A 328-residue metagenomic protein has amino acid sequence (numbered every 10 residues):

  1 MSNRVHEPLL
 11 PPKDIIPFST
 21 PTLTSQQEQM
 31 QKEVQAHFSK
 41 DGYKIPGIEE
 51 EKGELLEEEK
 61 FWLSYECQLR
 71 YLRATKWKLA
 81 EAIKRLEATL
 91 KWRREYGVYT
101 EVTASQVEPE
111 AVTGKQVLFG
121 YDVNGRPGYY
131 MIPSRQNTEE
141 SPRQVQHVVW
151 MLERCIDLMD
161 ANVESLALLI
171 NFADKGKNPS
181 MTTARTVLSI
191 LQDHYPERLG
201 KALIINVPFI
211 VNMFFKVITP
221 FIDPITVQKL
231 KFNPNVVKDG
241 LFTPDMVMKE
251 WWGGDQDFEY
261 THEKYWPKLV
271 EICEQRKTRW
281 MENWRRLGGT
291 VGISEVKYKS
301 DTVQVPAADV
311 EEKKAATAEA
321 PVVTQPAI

Functional and structural regions predicted by a protein language model:
M1-I328: Basic, amphipathic alpha-helical/coil surface patches used to engage anionic, phosphate-bearing ligands and membranes
